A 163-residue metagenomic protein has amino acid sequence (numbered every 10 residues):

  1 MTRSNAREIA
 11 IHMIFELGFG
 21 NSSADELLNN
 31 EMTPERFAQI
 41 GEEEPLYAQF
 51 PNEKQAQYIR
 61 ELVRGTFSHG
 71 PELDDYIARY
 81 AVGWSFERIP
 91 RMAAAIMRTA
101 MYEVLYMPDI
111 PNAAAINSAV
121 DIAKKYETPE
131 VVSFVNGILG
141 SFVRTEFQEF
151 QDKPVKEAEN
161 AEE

Functional and structural regions predicted by a protein language model:
M1-V132, N136-E163: N-terminal interaction/assembly modules
